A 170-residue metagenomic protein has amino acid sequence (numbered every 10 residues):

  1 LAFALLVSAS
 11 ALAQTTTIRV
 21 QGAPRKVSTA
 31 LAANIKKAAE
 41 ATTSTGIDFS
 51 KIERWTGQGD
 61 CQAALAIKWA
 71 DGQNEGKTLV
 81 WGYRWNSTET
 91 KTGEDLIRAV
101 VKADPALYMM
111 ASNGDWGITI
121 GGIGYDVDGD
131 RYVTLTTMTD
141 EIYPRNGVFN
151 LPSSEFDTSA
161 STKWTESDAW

Functional and structural regions predicted by a protein language model:
L1-S8: Bacterial N-terminal signal peptides
A9-A13: Sec/Tat signal peptide C-region and signal peptidase I cleavage site
Q14-W170: Ubiquitin-like/PB1-type beta-grasp interaction modules and other compact soluble beta-rich domains
